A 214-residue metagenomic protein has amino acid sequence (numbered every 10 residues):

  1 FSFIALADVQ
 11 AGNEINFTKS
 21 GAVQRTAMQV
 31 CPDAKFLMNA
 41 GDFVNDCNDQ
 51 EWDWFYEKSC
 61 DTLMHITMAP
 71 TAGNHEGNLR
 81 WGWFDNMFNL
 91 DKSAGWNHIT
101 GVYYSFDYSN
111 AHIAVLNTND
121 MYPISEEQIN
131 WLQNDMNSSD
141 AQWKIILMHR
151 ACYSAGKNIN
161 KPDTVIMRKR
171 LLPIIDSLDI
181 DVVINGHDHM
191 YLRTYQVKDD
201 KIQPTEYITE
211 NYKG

Functional and structural regions predicted by a protein language model:
F1-D49, Y122: N-terminal active-site segment of His-dependent metallophosphoesterases
F1-N13, N110-D120, I145-H149: Active-site-proximal beta-strand elements of phosphoester/diester hydrolases
A5-A7, F36-D42, T67-N74, N117 (+2 more regions): Active-site neighborhood of phospho(di)ester-bond hydrolases with catalytic His/Asp-centered motifs
A11, N45, E76-G77, C152-Y153 (+1 more regions): Active-site micro-motifs of SAM-dependent methyltransferase domains
T18-A22, I159-L178: Short, motif-level signal for alpha-helix interfacial/capping segments enriched in acidic residues and aromatics/proline
M28-V30, N137, D176: Non-catalytic positions within long, well-ordered alpha-helices that form the structural scaffold/packing of enzyme
D49-D140, K144, K161-V165, R170-L171 (+2 more regions): Extended active-site neighborhood of metal-dependent phosphoesterases/phosphodiesterases
R150-K161: Active-site clefts of carbohydrate-active enzymes
